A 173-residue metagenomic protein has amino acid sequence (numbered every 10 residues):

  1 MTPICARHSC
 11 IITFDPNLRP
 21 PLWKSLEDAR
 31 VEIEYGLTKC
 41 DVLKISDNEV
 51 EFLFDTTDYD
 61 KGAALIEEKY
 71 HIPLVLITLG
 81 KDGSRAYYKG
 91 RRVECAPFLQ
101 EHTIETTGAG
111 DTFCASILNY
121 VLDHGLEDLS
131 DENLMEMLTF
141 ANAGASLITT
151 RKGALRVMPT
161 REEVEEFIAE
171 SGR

Functional and structural regions predicted by a protein language model:
M1-L65, P73, D82: Conserved beta-alpha-beta core of the PfkB/ribokinase-like small-molecule kinase fold
P3-I4, T56-R173: Conserved phosphate-binding/catalytic region of the ribokinase-like
